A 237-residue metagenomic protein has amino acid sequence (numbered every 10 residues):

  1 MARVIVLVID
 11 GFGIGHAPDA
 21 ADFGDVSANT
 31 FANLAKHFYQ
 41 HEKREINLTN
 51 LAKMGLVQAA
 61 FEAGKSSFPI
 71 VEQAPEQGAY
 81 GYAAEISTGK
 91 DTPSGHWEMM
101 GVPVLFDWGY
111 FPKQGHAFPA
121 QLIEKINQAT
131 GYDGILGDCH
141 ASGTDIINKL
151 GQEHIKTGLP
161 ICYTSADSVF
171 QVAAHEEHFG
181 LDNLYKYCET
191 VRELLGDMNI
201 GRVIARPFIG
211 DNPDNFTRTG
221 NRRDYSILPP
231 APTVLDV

Functional and structural regions predicted by a protein language model:
M1-I5: Extreme N-terminal starter segment of soluble prokaryotic enzymes
V8: Generic enzyme active-site microenvironment
G11-T157, V169-H175: Active-site nucleophile/metal-coordination loop of metallo-enzymes that catalyze phosphate/sulfate and related
T88-K90, F118-K125, C188-E189, D224-V237: Formylglycine-dependent sulfatase
Q128-A129, D197, V237: Residues at alpha-helix termini
T144-G196, I204-P232: Active-site pocket-lining segments that scaffold enzyme catalytic pockets across diverse folds
